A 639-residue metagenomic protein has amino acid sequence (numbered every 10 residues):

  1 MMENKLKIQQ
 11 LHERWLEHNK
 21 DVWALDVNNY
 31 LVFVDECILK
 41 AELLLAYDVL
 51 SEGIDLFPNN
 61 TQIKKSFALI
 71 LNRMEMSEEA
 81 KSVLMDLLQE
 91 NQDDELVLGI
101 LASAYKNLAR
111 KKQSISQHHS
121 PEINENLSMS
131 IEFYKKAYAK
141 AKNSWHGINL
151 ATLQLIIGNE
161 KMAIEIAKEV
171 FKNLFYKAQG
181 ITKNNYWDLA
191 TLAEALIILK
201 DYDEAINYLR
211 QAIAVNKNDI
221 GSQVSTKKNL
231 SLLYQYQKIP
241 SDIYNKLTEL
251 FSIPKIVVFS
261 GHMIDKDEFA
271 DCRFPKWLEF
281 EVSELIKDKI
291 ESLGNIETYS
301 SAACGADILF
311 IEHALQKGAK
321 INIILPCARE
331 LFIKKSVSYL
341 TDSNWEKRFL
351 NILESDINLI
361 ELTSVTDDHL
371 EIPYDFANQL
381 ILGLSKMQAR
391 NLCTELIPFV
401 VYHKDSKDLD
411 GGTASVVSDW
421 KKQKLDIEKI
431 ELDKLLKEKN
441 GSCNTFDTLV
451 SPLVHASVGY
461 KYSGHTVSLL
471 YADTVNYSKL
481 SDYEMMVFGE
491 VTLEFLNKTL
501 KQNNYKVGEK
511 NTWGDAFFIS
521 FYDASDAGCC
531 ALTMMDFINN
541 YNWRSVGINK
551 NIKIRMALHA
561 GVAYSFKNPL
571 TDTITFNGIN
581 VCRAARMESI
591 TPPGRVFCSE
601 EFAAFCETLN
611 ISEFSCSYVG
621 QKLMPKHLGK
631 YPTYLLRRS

Functional and structural regions predicted by a protein language model:
N4-D21, E42-E52, E78-L84, A167-G180: Repeat-mediated protein-protein interaction surfaces in helical alpha-solenoids
H18-V22, L50, F57, N91 (+5 more regions): Alpha-helical junction/boundary sensor with strong preference for TPR arrays
N29, I63, V97, A104 (+4 more regions): The tetratricopeptide repeat
V32, S66, I100, A104-N107 (+4 more regions): "A position-specific structural signal for the A-helix of alpha-solenoid helical repeats
L56, N60-L69, R73-S116, S120-F175 (+1 more regions): Acidic/glycine-enriched connector segments
A102, A456-C530: Catalytic NTP-binding/metal-coordinating core of nucleotidyl cyclase/transferase enzymes
L435-H465, V491: Regulatory cytosolic signal-relay segments
I519-R638: Catalytic beta-strand-to-alpha-helix segment of the class III nucleotidyl cyclase homology domain
